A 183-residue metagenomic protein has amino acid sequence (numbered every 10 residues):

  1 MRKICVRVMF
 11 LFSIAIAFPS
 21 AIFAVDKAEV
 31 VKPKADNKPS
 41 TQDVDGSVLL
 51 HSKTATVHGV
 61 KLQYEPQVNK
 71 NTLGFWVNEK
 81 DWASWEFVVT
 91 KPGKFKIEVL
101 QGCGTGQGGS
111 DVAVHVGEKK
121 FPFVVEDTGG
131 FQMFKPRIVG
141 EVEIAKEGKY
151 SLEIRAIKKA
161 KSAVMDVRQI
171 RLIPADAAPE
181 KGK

Functional and structural regions predicted by a protein language model:
M1-F10: Bacterial N-terminal signal peptides that target proteins for export
M9-A21: Bacterial N-terminal signal peptides
V25-K183: Extracytoplasmic
